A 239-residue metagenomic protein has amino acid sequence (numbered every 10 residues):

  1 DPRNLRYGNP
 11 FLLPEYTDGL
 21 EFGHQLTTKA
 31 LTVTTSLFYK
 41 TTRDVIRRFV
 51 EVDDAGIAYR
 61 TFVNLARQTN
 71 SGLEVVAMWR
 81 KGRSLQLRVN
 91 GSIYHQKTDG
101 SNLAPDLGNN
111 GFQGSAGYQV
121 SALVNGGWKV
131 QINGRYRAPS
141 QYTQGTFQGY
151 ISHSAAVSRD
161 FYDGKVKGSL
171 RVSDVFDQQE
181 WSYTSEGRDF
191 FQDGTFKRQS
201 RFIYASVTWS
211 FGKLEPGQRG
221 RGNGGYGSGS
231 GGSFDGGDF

Functional and structural regions predicted by a protein language model:
D1, L5, L37, V45-D54 (+5 more regions): Outer-membrane beta-barrel translocator domains and adjoining extracellular loop/strand segments of Gram-negative
D1-P10, A58-N64, E74, D99-L107 (+3 more regions): Extracellular loop and loop/strand-boundary signature of outer-membrane beta-barrel proteins
Y7-L13, G19, T28-N90, A104 (+1 more regions): Outer membrane beta-barrel strand-and-loop segments of large Gram-negative receptors, especially TonB-dependent
T17, T27-L31, N70, R80-S84 (+5 more regions): Outer-membrane beta-barrel channels and translocator barrels
D18, H24, T35-Y39, V89-H95 (+4 more regions): Transmembrane beta-barrel strands of outer-membrane/channel proteins
Q25, M78, V157: Conserved SET/PR domain catalytic loop and adjacent active-site segment of histone-lysine N-methyltransferases
K29-L31, K40-D44, G82-S84, Y94-T98 (+3 more regions): Structural signature of outer-membrane beta-barrel domains
N109-F239: Conserved C-terminal beta-signal and adjacent last beta-strands/turns of outer-membrane beta-barrel proteins
